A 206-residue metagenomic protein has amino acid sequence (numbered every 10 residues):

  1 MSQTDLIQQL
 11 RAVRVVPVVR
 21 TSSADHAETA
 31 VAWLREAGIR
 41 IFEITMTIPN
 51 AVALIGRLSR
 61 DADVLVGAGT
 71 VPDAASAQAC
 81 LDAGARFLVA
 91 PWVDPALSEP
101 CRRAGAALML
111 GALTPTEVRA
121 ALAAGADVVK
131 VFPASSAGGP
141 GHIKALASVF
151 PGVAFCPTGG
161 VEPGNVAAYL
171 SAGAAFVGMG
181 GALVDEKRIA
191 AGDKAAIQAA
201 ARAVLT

Functional and structural regions predicted by a protein language model:
M1-F87, R103, G152-F155, P163-G164 (+2 more regions): Conserved N-terminal beta1-alpha1 strand-loop-helix module at the mouth
G38, A62, G84, W92 (+5 more regions): Conserved functional loop/turn residues at catalytic and ligand-binding sites
E43, G67, V89, M109 (+2 more regions): Conserved beta-strand positions in the central sheet of alpha/beta enzyme cores
M46, T70, P91-V93, A112-L113 (+3 more regions): Short secondary-structure boundary segments
A75-A121: Hydrophobic, well-structured mid-protein blocks that either form specific transmembrane helices
F87-L97, K130-G139, A174-K194: Glycine-rich phosphate-binding active-site loops on the catalytic face of alpha/beta enzymes
P115-V129, G139-L146: Anionic-ligand binding region
